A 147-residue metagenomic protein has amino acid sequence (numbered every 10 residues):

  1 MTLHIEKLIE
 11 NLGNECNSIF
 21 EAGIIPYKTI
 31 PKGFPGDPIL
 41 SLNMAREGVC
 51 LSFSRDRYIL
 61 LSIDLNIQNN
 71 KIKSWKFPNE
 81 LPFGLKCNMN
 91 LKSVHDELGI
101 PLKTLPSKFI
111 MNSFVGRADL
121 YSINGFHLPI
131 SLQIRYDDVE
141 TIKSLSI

Functional and structural regions predicted by a protein language model:
L3-K7, N11-L61, L85-I147: A cross-family detector of function-defining hotspots
D56-L81: Short basic alpha-helical hairpin corresponding to helix-turn-helix/winged-helix-like nucleic-acid-binding
